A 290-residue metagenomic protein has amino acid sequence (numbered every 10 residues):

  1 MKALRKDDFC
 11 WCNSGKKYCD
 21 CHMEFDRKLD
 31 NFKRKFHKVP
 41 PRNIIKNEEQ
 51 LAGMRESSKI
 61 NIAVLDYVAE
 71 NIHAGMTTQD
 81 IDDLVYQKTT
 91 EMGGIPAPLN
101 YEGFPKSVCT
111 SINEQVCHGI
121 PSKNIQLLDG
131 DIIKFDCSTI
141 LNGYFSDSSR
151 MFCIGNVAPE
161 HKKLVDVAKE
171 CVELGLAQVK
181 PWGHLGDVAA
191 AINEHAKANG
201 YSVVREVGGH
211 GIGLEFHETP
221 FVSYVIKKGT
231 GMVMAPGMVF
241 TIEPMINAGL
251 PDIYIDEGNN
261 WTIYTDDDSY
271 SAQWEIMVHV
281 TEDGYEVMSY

Functional and structural regions predicted by a protein language model:
A3-D8, S14-Y290: Active-site neighborhoods and metal-handling regions in enzymes and metal-associated proteins
